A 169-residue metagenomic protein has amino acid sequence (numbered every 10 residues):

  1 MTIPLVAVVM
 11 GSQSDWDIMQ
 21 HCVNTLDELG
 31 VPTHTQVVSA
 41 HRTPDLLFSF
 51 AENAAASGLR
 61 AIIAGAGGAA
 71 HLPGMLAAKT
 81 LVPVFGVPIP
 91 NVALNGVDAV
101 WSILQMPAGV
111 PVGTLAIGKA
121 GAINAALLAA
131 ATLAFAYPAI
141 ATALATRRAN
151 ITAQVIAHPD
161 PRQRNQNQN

Functional and structural regions predicted by a protein language model:
I3-R42: Glycine-rich phosphate/diphosphate-binding loop of Rossmann-like nucleotide-binding domains
P4, M10-D17, H21, G96-N169: C-terminal binding/interaction regions
L5-M10, H34-Q36, I62-A64, F85 (+1 more regions): Short glycine-rich or small-residue beta-strand-to-loop segments that form or flank ligand, phosphate, metal/Fe-S
D15-M19, T43-L47, A66-M75, L94-V97 (+1 more regions): Short glycine/serine/threonine-rich phosphate/pyrophosphate-binding segments that cradle anionic phosphate groups
C22-E28, E52, K79-L81, A130-A131: Short, solvent-exposed amphipathic alpha-helical segments in soluble enzyme and RNA/protein-processing domains
T35-A56: N-terminal beta-loop-helix "entrance" segment that forms/cooperates in small-molecule cofactor or anionic ligand
F50-P88, V92: Glycine-rich phosphate-binding loop
